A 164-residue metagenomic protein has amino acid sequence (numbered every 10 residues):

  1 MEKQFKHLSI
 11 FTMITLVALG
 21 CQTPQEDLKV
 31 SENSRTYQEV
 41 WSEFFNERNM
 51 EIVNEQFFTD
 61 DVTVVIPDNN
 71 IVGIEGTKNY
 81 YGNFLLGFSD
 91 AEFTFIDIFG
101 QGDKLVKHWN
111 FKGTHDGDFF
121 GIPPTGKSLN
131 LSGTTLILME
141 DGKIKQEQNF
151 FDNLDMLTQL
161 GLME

Functional and structural regions predicted by a protein language model:
M1-S9: Bacterial N-terminal signal peptides that target proteins for export
S9-A18: Bacterial N-terminal signal peptides
C21-Q56, D60, M163: Short, low-complexity N-terminal intrinsically disordered segments enriched in polar/charged residues
R35, M50-L105: A solvent-exposed, acidic/Ser-Thr-rich amphipathic alpha-helical stretch
I98-V106, L138-K145: A short, structured loop/turn motif at beta-sheet edges
D103-H115: A short hydrophobic beta-strand element
G113-D141: Exposed beta-sheet edge and beta->alpha loop/turn motif
K145-E164: Low-complexity, intrinsically disordered terminal/linker segments enriched in charged and Gly/Pro repeats
